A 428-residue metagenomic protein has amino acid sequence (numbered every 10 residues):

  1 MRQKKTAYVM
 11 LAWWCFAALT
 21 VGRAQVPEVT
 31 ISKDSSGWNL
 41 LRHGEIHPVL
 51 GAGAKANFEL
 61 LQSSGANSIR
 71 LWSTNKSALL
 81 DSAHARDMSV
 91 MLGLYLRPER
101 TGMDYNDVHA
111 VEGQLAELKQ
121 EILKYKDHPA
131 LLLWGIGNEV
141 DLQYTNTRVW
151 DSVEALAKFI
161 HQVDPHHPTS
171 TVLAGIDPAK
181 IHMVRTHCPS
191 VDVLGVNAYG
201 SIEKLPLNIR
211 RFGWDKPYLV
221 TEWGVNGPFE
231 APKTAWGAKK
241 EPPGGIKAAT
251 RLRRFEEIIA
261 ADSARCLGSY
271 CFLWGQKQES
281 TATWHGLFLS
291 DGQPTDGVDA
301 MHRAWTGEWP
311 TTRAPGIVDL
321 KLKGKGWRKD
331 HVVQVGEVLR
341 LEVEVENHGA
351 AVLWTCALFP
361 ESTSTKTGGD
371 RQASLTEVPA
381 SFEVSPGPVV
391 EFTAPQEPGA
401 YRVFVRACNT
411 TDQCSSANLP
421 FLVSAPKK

Functional and structural regions predicted by a protein language model:
I31-S35, L41-V191, K204, R371-V378 (+1 more regions): Active-site mouth of glycoside hydrolases
D34-S35, R42-V49, Q62, F212-R371 (+3 more regions): Substrate-binding clefts and catalytic carboxylate motifs of secreted carbohydrate-active enzymes
A157-H182, V196-Y199, P217-P228, L267-F272: Aromatic-lined carbohydrate-recognition surfaces of secreted/lumenal glycan-active proteins
G175-P206, P228-A235, G275-A282: Substrate-binding cleft/loops of secretory-pathway carbohydrate-active enzymes
F392-P398, T411: Short, surface-exposed loop/turn segments at beta-strand-coil junctions that are enriched for proline with nearby
A417-V423: C-terminal edge beta-strand
